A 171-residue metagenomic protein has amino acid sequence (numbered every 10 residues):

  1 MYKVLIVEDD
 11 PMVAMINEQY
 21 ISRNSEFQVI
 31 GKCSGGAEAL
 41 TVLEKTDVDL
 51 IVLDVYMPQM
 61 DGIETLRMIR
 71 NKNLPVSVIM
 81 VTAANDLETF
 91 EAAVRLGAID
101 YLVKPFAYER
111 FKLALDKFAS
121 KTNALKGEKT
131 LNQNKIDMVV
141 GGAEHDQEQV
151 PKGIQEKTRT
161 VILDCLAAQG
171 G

Functional and structural regions predicted by a protein language model:
E8: Conserved acidic carboxylate
P11-G31: Two-component/phosphorelay signaling modules centered on CheY-like receiver
K32-T41, G62-T65: Helix N-cap/capping motif at the beta->alpha junctions
M57: Receiver (REC) domain active-site loop signature in two-component systems and cognate sites in sensor histidine kinases
I63-L74: Short amphipathic alpha-helix used as the core "switch/output" element in two-component signaling
F106-L115, T130-K135: C-terminal output helix
N134-G171: C-terminal output/effector regions of signal-responsive regulators
